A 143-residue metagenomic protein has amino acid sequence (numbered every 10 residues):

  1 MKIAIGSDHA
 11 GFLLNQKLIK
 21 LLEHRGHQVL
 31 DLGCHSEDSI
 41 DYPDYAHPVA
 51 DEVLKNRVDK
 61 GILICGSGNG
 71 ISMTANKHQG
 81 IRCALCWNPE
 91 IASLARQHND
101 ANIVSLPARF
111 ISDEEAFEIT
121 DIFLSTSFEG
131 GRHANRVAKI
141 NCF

Functional and structural regions predicted by a protein language model:
K2-I3, V58-G61, G80-R82: Short active-site oxyanion
K2-L18: N-terminal beta1-alpha1 ligand-phosphate binding loop
G6, A10, P89-F143: C-terminal binding/interaction regions
K17-H27: A short, Lys/Arg-enriched amphipathic alpha-helix followed by its capping loop at the start of a domain
Q28-S39: A short beta-strand-loop structural module common to alpha/beta enzyme folds
P43-H47, W87-N88: Charged helix-capping and loop-helix junction motifs
Y45-L63, S67: Short, structured active-site "lid" loops
L63-R109: Mid-chain, well-packed structural core segment of small domains
